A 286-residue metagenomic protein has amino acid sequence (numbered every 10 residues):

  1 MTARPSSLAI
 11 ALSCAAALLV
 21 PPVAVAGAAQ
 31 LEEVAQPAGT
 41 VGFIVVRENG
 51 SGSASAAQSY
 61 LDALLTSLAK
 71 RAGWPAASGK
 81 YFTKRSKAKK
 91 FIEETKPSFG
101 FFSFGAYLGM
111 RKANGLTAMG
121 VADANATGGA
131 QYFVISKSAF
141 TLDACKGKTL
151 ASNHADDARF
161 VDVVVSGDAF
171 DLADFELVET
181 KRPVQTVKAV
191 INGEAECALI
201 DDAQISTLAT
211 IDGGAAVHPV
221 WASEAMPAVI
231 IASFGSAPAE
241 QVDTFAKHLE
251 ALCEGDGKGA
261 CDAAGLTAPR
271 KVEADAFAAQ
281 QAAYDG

Functional and structural regions predicted by a protein language model:
A9-P22: Bacterial N-terminal signal peptides
P21-Q30: Signal peptide processing junction and immediate N-terminal pro/mature segment of secreted/exported proteins
L31-L108: Extracytoplasmic small-molecule ligand-binding "clamshell" domains of the periplasmic binding protein/Venus flytrap
Q36-G50, A124-V134, G213-C253, G259-G286: Periplasmic-binding protein-like
V46-K70, G105, G128-K188, N192 (+2 more regions): Bilobed "Venus flytrap"/periplasmic-binding protein-like clamshell domains and structurally analogous long
G79-K90, E176-K188, A225-P227: Short helix-initiation/N-cap motifs at beta->coil->alpha
F82, K87-C145, D156-A158: Acidic, polar ligand-binding/catalytic clefts
F101-N114, I191-P219: A ligand-binding cleft/hinge motif common to bilobed small-molecule-binding domains
